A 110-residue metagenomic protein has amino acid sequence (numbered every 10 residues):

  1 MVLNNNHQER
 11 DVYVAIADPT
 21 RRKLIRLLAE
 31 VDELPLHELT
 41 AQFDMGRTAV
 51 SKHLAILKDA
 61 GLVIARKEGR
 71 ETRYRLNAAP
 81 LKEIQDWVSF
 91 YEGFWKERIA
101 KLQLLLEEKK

Functional and structural regions predicted by a protein language model:
V2, H7-T48, T72-D86: N-terminal helix-turn-helix DNA-binding core of bacterial DNA-binding proteins
R10, F43, L54, V88 (+2 more regions): Short amphipathic alpha-helical/adjacent loop interface patches that line ligand and macromolecule-binding sites
A41, K52, K58-D59: Alpha-helical residues within the helix-turn-helix
M45, V63, L106-K110: Charge-dense, helix-prone N-terminal extensions
H53, L76-A78, A100-Q103, E107-K110: Non-catalytic effector/regulatory segments
K58-G69, R75: Beta-hairpin "wing" of winged helix-turn-helix
L81-L105: C-terminal structural segments of small proteins and small subunits
